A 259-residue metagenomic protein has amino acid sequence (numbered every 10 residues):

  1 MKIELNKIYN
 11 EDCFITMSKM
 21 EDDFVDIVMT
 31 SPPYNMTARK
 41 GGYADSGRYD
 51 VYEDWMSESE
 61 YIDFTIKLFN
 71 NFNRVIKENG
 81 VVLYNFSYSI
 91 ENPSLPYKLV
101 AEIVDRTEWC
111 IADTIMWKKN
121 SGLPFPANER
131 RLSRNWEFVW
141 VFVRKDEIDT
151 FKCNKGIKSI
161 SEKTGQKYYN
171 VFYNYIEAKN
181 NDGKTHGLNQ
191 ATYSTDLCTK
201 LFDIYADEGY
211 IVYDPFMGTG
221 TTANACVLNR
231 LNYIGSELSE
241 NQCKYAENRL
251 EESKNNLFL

Functional and structural regions predicted by a protein language model:
M1-E4, E247-L259: Short, conserved SAM-binding/catalytic segment of Class I S-adenosyl-L-methionine-dependent methyltransferases
M1-Y245: Core catalytic lobe of class I
